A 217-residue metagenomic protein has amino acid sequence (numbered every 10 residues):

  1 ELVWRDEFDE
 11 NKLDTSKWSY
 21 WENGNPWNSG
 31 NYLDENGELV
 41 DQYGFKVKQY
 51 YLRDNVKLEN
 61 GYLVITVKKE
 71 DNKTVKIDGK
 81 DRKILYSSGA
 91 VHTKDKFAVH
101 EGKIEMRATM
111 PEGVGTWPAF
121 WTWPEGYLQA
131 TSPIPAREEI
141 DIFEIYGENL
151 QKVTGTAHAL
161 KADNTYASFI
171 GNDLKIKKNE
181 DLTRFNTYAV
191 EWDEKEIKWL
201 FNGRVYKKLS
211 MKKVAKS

Functional and structural regions predicted by a protein language model:
E1-S217: GH16 jelly-roll
